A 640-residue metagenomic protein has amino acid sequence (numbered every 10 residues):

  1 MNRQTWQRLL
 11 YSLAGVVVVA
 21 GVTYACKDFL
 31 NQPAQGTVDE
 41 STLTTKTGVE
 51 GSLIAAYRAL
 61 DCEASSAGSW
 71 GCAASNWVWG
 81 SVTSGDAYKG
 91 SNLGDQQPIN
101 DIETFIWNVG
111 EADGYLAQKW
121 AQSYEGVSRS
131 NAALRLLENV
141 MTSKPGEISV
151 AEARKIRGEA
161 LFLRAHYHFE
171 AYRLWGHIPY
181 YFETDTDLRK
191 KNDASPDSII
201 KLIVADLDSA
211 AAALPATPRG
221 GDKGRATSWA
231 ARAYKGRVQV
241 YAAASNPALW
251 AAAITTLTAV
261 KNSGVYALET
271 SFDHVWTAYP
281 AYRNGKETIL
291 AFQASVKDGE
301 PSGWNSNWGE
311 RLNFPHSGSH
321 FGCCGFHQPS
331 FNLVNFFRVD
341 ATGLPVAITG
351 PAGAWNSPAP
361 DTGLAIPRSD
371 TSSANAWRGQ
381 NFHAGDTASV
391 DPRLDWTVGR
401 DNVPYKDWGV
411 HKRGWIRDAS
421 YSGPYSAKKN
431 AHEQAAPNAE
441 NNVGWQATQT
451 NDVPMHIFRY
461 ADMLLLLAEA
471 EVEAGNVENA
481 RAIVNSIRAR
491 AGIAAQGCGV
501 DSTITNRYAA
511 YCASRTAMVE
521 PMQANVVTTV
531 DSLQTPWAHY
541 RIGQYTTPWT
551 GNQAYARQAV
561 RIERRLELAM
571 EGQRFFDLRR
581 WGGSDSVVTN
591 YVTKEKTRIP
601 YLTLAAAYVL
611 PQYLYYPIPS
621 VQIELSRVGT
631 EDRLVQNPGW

Functional and structural regions predicted by a protein language model:
N2-R3, A20-T47, I203, G236 (+4 more regions): Bacterial Sec-dependent N-terminal signal peptides
C26-F29, K89-Q97, V109, S123-G126 (+7 more regions): Long, intrinsically disordered, low-complexity segments
C26-V78, V275-W276, Q622, S626-W640: Membrane-proximal, proline-rich intrinsically disordered regions
K46, E50-G51, R58-A64, G90-W175 (+11 more regions): Conserved, well-structured interaction surfaces
Y172-L174, P179, Y241-P247, G475: Short coil/turn linking the two alpha-helices of tandem helical-hairpin repeats
F292-D418: Glycine-rich, aromatic-lined ligand/substrate-binding cores of catalytic and carbohydrate-binding domains
